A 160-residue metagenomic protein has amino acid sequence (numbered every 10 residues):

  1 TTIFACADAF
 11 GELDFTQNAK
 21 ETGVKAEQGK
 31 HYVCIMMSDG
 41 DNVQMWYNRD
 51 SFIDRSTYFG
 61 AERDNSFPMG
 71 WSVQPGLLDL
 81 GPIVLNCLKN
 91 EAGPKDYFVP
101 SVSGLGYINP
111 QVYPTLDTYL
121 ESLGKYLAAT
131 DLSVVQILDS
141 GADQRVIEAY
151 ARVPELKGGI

Functional and structural regions predicted by a protein language model:
T1-D64: Non-catalytic propeptide/linker segments at domain boundaries
T1-E21, K125-I160: Active-site-adjacent pocket scaffolds in enzyme catalytic domains
K30-H31, N65-G70, P94-F98, A128-V134 (+1 more regions): Loop/turn elements at helix/coil->beta-strand transitions in domains of secreted/extracellular proteins
Y32-M36, G76-D79, G158: Buried hydrophobic core signal strongest for RNase H-like alpha/beta domains in large, well-folded nucleic-acid enzymes
W46-T57, N65-F67, G76-K89: Aromatic- and glycine-enriched glycan-recognition loops and surfaces that form the carbohydrate-binding subsites
G60-A61, P68, P82, P114 (+1 more regions): Proline-rich intrinsically disordered, low-complexity coils
S72-R145: Metal-dependent polysaccharide deacetylase catalytic core of the NodB/CE4 family, i.e., the active-site-bearing domain
